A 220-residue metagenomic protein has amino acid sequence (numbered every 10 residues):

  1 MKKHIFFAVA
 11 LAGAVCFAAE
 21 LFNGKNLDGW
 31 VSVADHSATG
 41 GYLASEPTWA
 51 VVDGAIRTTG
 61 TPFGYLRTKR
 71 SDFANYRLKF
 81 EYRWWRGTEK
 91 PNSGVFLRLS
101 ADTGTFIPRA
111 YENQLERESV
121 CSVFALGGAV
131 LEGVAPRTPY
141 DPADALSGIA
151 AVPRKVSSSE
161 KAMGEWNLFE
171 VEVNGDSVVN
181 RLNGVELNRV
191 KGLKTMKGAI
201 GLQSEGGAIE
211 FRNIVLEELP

Functional and structural regions predicted by a protein language model:
H4-G13: Sec-dependent N-terminal signal peptides
A18-P220: Carbohydrate-interacting regions of secretory-pathway proteins
